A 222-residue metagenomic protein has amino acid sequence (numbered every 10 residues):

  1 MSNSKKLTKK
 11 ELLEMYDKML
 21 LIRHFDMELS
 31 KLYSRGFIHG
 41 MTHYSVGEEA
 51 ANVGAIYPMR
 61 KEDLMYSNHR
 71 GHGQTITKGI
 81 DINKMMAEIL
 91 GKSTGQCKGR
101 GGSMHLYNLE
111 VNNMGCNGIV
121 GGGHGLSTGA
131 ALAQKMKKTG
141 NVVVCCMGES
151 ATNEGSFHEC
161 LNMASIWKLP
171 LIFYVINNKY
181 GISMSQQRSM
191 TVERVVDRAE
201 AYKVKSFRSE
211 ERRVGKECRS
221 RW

Functional and structural regions predicted by a protein language model:
M1-H39, K61: Cofactor-/ligand-binding subdomain signature composed of acidic, glycine-rich, tryptophan-containing flexible loops
M27-S30, F37-W167, S185-T191, V196-K203: Cofactor-binding active-site loop characterized by glycine-rich and histidine/acidic residues
R70, I176-K179, E211: Short, ordered loop/turn segments at secondary-structure junctions
L161, L171-F173, N177: A positional/architectural concept
P170-I172, K205, E210: Short, proline-centered helix/strand-breaking motifs
Y180-M184: Conserved catalytic cores of soluble enzyme domains, especially glycine-rich substrate-binding beta-alpha loops
R212-C218: Conserved small/polar residues in nucleotide/adenosyl-binding loops
